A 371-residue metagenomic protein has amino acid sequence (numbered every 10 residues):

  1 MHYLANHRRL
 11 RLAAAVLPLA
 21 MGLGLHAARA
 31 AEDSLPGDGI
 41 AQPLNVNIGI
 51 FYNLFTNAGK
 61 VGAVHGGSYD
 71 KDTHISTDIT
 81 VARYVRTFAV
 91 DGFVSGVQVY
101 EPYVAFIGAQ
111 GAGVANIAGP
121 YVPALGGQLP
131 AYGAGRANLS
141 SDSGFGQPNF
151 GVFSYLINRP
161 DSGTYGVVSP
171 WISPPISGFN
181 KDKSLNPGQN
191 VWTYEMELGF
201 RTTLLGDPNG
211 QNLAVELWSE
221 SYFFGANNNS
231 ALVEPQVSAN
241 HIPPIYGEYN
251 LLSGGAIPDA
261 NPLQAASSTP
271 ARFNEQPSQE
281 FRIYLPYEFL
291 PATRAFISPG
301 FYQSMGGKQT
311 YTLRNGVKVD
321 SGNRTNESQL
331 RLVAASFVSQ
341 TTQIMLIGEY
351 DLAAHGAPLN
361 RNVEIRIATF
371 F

Functional and structural regions predicted by a protein language model:
A13-G24: Bacterial N-terminal signal peptides
G24-I50, K60: Outer-membrane beta-barrel biogenesis signature
G37-N45, T87-V97, Q110, I157-G166 (+4 more regions): Short loop/turn motifs that connect adjacent beta-strands in outer-membrane beta-barrel proteins
I40, V85-T87, F153-L156, E197-L205 (+3 more regions): Transmembrane beta-barrel domains of outer membrane proteins
N47-G49, D78-A82, G146-V152, G166 (+5 more regions): Hydrophobic, lipid-facing positions within transmembrane beta-strands of outer-membrane proteins
G49-N57, V97-Y103, V168-P174, L213-F223 (+2 more regions): Transmembrane beta-barrel strands of outer-membrane/channel proteins
G62, Y121-G126, L232-F371: Outer membrane beta-barrel transmembrane domains
A105-N274, G316-R324, F337: Outer-membrane pore/translocation modules
